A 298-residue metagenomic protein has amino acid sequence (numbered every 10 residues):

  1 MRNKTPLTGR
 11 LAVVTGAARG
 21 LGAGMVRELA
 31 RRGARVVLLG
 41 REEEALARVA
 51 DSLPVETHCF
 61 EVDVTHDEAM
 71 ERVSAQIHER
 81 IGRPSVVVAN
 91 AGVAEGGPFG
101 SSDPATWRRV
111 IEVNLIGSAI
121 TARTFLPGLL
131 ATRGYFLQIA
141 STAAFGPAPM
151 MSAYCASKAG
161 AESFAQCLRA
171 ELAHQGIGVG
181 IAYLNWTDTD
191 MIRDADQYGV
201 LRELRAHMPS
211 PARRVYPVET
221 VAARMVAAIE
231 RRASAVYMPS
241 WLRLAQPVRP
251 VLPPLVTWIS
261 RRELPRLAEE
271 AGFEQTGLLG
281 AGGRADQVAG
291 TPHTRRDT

Functional and structural regions predicted by a protein language model:
L11, A18-R19: Conserved glycine-rich cofactor-binding loop
R32-R48: Conserved glycine-rich Rossmann-like NAD(P)H-binding loop of the short-chain dehydrogenase/reductase
V62-R72, P104: The beta1-alpha1 cofactor-binding region of Rossmann-like NAD(H)/NADP(H)-dependent oxidoreductases
P98-F99, D103-I111: Substrate-binding pocket helix/loop in short-chain dehydrogenase/reductase
A122, S157: Active-site helix of classical SDR
S141: Residue(s) in the substrate-gating loop at a strand-loop-helix junction that position the organic substrate next
H174-L242: SDR active-site lid
